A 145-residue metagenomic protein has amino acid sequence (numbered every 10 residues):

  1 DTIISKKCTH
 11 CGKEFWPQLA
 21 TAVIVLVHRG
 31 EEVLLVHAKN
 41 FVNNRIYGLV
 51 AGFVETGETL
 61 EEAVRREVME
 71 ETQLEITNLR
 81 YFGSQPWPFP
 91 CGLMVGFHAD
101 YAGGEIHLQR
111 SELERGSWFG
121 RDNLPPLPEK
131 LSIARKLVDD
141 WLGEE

Functional and structural regions predicted by a protein language model:
D1, V42-Y47, F89, Q109-E145: Nudix hydrolase/Nudix homology domain
D1-L26: Cys/His-rich short segments
T9-E14, G48-V54: Short helix/strand-bridging catalytic loops that position acidic/His residues to coordinate divalent metals and engage
A22-H37, N43-G52, E61, N78-L79: Conserved active-site beta-strand-loop modules that form the wall/rim of enzyme catalytic pockets and either contain
V23, L93-V95, E114: Change "...and in nucleic-acid phosphodiester-cleaving endonucleases..." to "...and in nucleic-acid processing enzymes
G30-E32, K39, D100-E105, R121-N123: Short loop segments at secondary-structure junctions
L49-G83, F97, E105: The catalytic Nudix box helix
Q85-L108: Active-site-adjacent beta-strand/loop module that shapes the phosphate/pyrophosphate-binding cleft
